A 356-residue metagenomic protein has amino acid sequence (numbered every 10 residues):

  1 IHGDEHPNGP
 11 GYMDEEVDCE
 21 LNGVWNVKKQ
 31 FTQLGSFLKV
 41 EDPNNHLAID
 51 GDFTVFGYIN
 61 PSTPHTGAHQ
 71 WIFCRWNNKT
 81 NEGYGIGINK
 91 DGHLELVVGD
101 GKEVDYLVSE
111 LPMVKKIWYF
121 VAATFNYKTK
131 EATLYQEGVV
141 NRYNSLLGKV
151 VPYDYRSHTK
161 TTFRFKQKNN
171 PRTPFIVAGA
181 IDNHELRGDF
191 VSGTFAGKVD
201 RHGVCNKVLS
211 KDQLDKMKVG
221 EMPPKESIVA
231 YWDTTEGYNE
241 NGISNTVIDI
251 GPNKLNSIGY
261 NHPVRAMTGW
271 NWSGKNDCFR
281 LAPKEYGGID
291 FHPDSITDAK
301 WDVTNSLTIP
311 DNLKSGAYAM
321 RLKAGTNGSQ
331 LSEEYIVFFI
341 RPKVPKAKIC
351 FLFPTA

Functional and structural regions predicted by a protein language model:
I1-H6, Y12, H262-I296, A317 (+1 more regions): Aromatic-Pro/Gly-enriched surface loop or interdomain linker that acts as a lid/target-recognition segment
I1-L255, Y260-N261: Extracellular glycan-associated modules
H46-L47, T308-N312: Short, surface-exposed loop/turn segments at beta-strand-coil junctions that are enriched for proline with nearby
G51, P224-I228, S315-G316, V344-I349: Loop/turn elements at helix/coil->beta-strand transitions in domains of secreted/extracellular proteins
V104, A299-D302, Q330-S332: Short linear interaction motifs
Y119-V121, V303-L307: Short strand-edge motifs at loop-to-beta-strand transitions and within beta-strands of extracellular beta-rich domains
N206-L209, D311-T326: Ser/Thr/Pro-rich, low-complexity mucin-like regions that serve as glycosylated stalks/linkers or repetitive adhesive
D298, V303-N305, K323: N-terminal export/assembly segments and adjacent metallocofactor-ligating motifs of anaerobic energy-metabolism
